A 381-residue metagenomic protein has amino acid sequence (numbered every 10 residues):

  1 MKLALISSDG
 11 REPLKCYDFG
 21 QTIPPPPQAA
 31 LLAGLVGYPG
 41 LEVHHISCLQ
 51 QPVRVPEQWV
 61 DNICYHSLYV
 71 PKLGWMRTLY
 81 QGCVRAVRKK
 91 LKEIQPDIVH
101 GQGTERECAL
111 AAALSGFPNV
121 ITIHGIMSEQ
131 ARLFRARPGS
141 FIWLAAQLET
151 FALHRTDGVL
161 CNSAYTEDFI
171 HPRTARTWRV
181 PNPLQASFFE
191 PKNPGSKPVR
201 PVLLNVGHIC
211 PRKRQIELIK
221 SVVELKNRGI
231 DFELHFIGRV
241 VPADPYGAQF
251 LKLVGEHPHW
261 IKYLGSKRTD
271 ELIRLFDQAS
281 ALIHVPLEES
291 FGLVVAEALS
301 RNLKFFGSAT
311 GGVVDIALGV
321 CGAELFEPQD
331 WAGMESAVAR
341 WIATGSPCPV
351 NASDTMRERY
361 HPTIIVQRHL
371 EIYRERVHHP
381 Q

Functional and structural regions predicted by a protein language model:
M1-P52: N-terminal subdomain of nucleotide-sugar transferases
A4, L160, G195-K213, I219-V222 (+1 more regions): Conserved donor-binding/catalytic core segment of Leloir-type glycosyltransferases
S140-G158: Membrane-proximal helix-turn-helix segments that form the acceptor-binding/catalytic region of lipid-linked
Y165, P183: Carbohydrate-associated surface elements
G247-K267: Nucleotide-activated donor-binding/catalytic signature segment of Leloir-type glycosyltransferases, i.e., the conserved
L287: Aromatic "clamp/platform" in nucleotide-sugar-dependent glycosyltransferases that forms part of the donor/acceptor
K304-G307: Short hydrophobic beta-strand element within catalytic cores of glycosyltransferases and related nucleotide-activated
G319-W331, R340-S346: Conserved acidic donor-binding segment of nucleotide-sugar-dependent glycosyltransferases
